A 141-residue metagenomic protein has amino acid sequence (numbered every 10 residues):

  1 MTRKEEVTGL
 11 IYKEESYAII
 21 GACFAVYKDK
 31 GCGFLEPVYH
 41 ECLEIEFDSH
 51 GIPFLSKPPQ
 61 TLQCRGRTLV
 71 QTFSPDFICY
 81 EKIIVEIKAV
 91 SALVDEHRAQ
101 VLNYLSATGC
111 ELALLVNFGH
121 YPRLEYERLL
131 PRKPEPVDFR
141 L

Functional and structural regions predicted by a protein language model:
M1-P53, L130-L141: Solvent-exposed, charged helical/coil patches that constitute nucleic-acid or partner-interaction surfaces
G31, F54, P75-L93, Y104: Conserved catalytic cores of phosphodiester-cleaving nucleases, focusing on short active-site segments
H40, Q60, F118: Residue-level "edge-of-site" marker
D48-G66: A short acidic/basic microdomain associated with nuclease active sites
R67-Q71: A generic structural micro-feature
K88-R140: Nucleic-acid nuclease catalytic cores
